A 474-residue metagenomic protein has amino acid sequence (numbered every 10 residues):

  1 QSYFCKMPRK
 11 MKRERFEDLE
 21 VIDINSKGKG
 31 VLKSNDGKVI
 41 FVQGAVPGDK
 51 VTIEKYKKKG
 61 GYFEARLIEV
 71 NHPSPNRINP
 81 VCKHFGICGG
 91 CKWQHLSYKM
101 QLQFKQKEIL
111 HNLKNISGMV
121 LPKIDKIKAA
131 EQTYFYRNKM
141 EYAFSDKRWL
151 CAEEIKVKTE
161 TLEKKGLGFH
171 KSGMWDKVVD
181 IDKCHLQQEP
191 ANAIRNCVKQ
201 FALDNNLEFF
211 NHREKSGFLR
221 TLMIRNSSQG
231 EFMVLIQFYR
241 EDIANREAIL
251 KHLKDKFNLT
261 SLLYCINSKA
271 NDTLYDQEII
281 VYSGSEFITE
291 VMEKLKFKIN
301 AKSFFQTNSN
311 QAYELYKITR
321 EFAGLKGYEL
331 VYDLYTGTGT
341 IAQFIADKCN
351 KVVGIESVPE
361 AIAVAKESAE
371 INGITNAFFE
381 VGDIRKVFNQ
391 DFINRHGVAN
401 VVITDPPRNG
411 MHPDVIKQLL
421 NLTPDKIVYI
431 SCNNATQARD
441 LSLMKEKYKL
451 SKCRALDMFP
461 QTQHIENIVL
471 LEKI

Functional and structural regions predicted by a protein language model:
Q1-D18, I24-S26, E241-I474: Rossmann-like S-adenosyl-L-methionine
Y3-P80, H84, F378: Terminal RNA-binding accessory module
V31-N35, L167-K171, A365: Short, acidic/hydrophobic/Gly-rich beta-strand patch recurrent on exposed beta strands that often constitutes part
G48, Q187, N308: Short, conserved phosphate/pyrophosphate- and ester-handling motifs at nucleotide-, phospho-/glycolipid
I68-N79, G86-E208: Extended interfacial segments that mediate partner engagement and assembly in macromolecular machines
D176-R213, G217-F218, Y239-Y264: Internal alpha/beta scaffold segment
L222: Flexible loop/N-cap segments at domain edges
